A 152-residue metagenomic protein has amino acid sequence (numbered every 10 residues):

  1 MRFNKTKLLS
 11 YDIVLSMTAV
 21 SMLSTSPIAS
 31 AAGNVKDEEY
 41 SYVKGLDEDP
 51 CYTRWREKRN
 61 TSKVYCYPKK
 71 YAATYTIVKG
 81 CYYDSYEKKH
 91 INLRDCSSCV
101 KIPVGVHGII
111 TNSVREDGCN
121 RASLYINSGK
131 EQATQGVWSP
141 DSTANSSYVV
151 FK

Functional and structural regions predicted by a protein language model:
M1-E57: N-terminal prepro-regions of secreted/extracellular proteins
A32-K152: Mature secreted bioactive peptide module from preproproteins
